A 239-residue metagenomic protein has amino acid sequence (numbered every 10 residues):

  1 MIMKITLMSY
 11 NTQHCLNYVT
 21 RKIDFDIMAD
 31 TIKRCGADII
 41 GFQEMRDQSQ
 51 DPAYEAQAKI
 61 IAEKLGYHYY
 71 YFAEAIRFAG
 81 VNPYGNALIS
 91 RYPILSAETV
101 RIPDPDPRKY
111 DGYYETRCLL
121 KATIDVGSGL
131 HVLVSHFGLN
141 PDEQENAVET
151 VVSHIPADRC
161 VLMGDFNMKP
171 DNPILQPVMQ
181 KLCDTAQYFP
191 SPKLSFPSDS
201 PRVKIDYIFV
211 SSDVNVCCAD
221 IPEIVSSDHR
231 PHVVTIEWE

Functional and structural regions predicted by a protein language model:
M1-I39, E63-K64, Y69-A73, A79-E239: Active-site regions of metal-assisted phosphoester/phosphodiester hydrolases, unifying DNase/endonuclease modules
Q43-Q50: Active-site neighborhood of divalent metal-dependent phosphoester/pyrophosphate hydrolases
Y54-E55, L88: Glycine-rich loop at the start of a catalytic domain that most often binds anionic cofactors/ligands
Q57-I61: Phosphate-coordination/substrate-recognition cap region in phosphate-metabolizing enzymes
